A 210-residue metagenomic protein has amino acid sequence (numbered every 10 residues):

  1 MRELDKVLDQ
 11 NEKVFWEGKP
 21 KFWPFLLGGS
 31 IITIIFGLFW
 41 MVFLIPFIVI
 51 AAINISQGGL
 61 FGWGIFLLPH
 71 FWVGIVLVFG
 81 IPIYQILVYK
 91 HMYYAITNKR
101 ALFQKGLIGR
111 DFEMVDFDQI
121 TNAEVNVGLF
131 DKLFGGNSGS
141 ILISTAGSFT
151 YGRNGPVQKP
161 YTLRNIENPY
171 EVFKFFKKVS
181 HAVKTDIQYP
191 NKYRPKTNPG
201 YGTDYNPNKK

Functional and structural regions predicted by a protein language model:
M1-K19: Short, charged cytosolic
D5-L8, I86, Y93, K132-F134: Short secondary-structure boundary/capping segments
E12-V14, M92, G139: A generic secondary-structure signal marking the coil-to-beta-strand transition
G18-P20, N98, K105, Q119 (+3 more regions): Flexible glycine-/small-residue-rich
W23-H91: Alpha-helical transmembrane spans
L77-E124: Conserved beta-hairpin
I108-D111, V125-S138: Short acidic, Gly/Pro-enriched loop/turn segments at secondary-structure junctions
F134-K210: A membrane-cytosol interface segment of integral membrane proteins
